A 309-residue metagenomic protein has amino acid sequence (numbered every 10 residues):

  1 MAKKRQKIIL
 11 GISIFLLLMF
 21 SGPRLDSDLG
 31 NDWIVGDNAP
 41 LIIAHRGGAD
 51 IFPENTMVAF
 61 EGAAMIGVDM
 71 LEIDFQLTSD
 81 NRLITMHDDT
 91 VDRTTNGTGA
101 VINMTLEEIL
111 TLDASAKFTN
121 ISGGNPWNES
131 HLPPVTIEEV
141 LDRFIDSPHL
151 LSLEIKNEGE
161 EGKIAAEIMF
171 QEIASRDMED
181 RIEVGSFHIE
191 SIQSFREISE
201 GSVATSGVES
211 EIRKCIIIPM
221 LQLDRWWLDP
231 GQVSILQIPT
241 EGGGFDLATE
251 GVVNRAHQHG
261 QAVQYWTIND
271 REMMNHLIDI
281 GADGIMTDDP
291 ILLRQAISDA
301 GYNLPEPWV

Functional and structural regions predicted by a protein language model:
A2-V309: Phosphate-group recognition and catalysis centered on beta-loop-alpha active-site segments
